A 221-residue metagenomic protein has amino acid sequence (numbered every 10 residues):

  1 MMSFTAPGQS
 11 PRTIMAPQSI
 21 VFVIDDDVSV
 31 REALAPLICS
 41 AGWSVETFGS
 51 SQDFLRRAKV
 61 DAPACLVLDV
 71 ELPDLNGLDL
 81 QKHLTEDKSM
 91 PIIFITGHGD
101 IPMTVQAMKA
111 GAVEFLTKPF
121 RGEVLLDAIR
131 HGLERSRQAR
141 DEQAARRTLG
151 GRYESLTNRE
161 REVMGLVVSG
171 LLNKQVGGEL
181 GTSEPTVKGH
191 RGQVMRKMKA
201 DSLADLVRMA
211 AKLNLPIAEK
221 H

Functional and structural regions predicted by a protein language model:
T47-C65: Acidic, metal-coordinating helix/loop segments flanking the phosphotransfer/catalytic sites of two-component signaling
G49-S50, N76-D79: Acidic catalytic/metal-coordinating carboxylates
R56, L78-M90, Q106: Short amphipathic alpha-helix used as the core "switch/output" element in two-component signaling
D69, T96: Active-site residues of response regulator receiver
D100-P102, L116, F120-I129, Q175 (+1 more regions): C-terminal output helix
L172-D205: Recognition helix of helix-turn-helix DNA-binding domains
M195-H221: Basic, Lys/Arg-enriched C-terminal extension of HTH/homeodomain DNA-binding domains
